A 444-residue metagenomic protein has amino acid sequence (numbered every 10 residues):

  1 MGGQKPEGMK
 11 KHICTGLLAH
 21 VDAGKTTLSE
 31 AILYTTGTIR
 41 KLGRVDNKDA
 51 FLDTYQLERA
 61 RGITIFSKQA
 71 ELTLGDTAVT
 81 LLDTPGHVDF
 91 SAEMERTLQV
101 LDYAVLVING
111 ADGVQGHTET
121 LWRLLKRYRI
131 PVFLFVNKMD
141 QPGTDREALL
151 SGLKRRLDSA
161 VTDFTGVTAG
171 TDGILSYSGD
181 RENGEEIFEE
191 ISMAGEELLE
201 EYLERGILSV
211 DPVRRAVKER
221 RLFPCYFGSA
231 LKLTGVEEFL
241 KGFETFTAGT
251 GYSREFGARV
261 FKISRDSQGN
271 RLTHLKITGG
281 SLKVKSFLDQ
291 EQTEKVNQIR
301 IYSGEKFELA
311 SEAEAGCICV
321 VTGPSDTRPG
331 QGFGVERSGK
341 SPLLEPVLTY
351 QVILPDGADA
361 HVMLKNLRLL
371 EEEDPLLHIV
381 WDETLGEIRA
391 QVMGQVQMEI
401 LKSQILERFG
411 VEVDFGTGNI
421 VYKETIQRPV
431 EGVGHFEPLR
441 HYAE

Functional and structural regions predicted by a protein language model:
G2-A23, G110-S267, L288, C319: P-loop NTPase catalytic nucleotide-binding module
G2-P6, I39-D46, L52-S67, S159-G166 (+9 more regions): Active-site phosphate-binding and catalytic loops of NTP-dependent enzymes
G2-V100, A104-I108, V114, A148-L157 (+2 more regions): P-loop NTPase switch module centered on the Walker A-proximal segment
D22, L28, G62, D83 (+11 more regions): Residue-level signature of catalytic and energy-coupling elements of molecular machines, predominantly ATP/GTP-dependent
A23, T35, I39, H87-V88 (+10 more regions): Conserved nucleotide-binding/hydrolysis micro-motifs of P-loop NTPases
E30, Y34, D53, A70 (+22 more regions): Solvent-exposed alpha-helical segments within well-ordered globular domains of core cellular machineries
F246-A248, S253-Y350, E387: Conserved nucleotide-binding/hydrolysis modules and their immediate coupling elements across P-loop/ASCE NTPase motors
S338-E444: Charged, conformationally dynamic linker/hinge segments that couple catalytic or nucleotide-dependent chemistry
